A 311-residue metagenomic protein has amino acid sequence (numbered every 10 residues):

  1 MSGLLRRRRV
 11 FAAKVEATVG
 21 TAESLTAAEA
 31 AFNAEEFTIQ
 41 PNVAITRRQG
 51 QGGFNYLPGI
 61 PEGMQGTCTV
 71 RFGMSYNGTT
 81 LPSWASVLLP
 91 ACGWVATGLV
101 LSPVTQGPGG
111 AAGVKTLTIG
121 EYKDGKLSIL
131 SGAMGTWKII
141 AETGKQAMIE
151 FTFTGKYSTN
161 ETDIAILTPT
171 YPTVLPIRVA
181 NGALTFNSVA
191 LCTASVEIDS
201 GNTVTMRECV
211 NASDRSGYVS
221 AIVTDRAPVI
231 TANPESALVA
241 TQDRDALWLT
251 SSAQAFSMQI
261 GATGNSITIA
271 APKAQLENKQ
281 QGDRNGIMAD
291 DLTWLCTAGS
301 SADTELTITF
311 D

Functional and structural regions predicted by a protein language model:
M1-D311: Signature of extracytoplasmic/envelope-associated structural regions
